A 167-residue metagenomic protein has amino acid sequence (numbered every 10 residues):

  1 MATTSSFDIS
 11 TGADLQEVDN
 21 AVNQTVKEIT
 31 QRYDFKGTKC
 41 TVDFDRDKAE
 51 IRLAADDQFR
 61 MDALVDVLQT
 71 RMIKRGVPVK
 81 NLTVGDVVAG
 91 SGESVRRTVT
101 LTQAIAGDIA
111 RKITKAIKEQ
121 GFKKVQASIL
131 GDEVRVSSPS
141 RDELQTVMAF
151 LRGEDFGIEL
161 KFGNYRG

Functional and structural regions predicted by a protein language model:
M1-G37: N-terminal, positively charged regions that mediate nucleic acid binding
T3, F7, R96-G167: Positively charged, low-complexity, intrinsically disordered RNA-binding extensions
S5-T11, K48-A55, G92-L101: Short, hydrophobic beta-strand segments
Q16-V18, F59-L64, I105-I109, E143-L144: Short, conserved charged micro-motifs
D19-D34, L68-Q69, A106-K118: Short amphipathic alpha-helix segments
K36-D47: Short edge beta-strands and adjacent turn/loop segments
D45-Q58, L130-P139: Short glycine/threonine-rich beta-strand-turn micro-motifs
R60-T98: Helix-adjacent hinge/juxtasegments
